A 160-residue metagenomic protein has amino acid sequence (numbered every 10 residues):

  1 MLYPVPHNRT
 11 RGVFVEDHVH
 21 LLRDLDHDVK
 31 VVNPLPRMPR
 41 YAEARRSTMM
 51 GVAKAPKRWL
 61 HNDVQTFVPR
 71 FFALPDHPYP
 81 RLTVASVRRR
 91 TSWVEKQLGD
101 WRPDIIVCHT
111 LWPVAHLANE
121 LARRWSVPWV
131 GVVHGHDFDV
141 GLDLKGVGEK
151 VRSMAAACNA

Functional and structural regions predicted by a protein language model:
M1-K54: N-terminal subdomain of nucleotide-sugar transferases
P4-V5, V127-K145, A160: A short, histidine- and acid-enriched strand-loop-helix "catalytic/donor-clamping" loop that lines the nucleotide-sugar
P6, P39-Y41, D76, A115 (+1 more regions): Generic structural signal for helix capping and beta-alpha/helix-loop junctions
D17-H20, D24, K145-A160: Membrane-proximal helix-turn-helix segments that form the acceptor-binding/catalytic region of lipid-linked
H27-K30, P103, W129: Hydrophobic anchor at the start of a short beta-strand that flanks the dinucleotide cofactor-binding loop
V31-W101: A conserved catalytic-core segment of Leloir-type glycosyltransferases
N33, T110, G131-G135: A cross-domain feature marking catalytic cores of carbohydrate-active enzymes and several ubiquitous metabolic/repair
P80-T91, P103-W125: An aromatic- and histidine-rich active-site surface loop
